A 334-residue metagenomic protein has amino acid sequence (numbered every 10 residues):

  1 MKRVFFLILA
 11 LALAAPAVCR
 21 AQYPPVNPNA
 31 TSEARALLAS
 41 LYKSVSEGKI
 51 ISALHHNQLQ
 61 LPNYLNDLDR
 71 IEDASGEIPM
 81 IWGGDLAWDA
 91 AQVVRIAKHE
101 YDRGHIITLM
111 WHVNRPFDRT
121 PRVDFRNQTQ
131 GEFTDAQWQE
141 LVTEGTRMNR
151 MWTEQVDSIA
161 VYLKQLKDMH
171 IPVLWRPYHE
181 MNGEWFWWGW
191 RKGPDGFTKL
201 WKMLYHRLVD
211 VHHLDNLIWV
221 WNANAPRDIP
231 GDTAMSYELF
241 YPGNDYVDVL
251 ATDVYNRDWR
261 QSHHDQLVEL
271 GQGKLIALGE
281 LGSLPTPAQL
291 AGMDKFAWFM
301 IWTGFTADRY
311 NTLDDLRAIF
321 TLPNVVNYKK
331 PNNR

Functional and structural regions predicted by a protein language model:
V4-L13: Sec-dependent N-terminal signal peptides
A21-G84, R95-K98, P287, K330-N332: N-terminal module-boundary/linker segments of secreted carbohydrate-active enzymes
A36-L37, P62-I71, A91-R95, S158-V161 (+3 more regions): Alpha-helical scaffolding within the catalytic cores of extracellular/periplasmic polymer-degrading hydrolases
Y42-V45, L68-E77, Q92-G104, F125-T129 (+4 more regions): Acidic (Asp/Glu)-rich catalytic clusters
S46-N57, K274-R334: Substrate-binding cleft of secreted/luminal carbohydrate-active enzymes
A53-H55, R176-Y178, W201-M235, K274-L284: Aromatic-lined carbohydrate-recognition surfaces of secreted/lumenal glycan-active proteins
V93-L214: Substrate-binding cleft of extracellular glycoside hydrolase catalytic domains
Y237-D258, M300-W302: Aromatic- and acid-rich polysaccharide-binding/catalytic face of secreted or lumenal carbohydrate-active enzymes
